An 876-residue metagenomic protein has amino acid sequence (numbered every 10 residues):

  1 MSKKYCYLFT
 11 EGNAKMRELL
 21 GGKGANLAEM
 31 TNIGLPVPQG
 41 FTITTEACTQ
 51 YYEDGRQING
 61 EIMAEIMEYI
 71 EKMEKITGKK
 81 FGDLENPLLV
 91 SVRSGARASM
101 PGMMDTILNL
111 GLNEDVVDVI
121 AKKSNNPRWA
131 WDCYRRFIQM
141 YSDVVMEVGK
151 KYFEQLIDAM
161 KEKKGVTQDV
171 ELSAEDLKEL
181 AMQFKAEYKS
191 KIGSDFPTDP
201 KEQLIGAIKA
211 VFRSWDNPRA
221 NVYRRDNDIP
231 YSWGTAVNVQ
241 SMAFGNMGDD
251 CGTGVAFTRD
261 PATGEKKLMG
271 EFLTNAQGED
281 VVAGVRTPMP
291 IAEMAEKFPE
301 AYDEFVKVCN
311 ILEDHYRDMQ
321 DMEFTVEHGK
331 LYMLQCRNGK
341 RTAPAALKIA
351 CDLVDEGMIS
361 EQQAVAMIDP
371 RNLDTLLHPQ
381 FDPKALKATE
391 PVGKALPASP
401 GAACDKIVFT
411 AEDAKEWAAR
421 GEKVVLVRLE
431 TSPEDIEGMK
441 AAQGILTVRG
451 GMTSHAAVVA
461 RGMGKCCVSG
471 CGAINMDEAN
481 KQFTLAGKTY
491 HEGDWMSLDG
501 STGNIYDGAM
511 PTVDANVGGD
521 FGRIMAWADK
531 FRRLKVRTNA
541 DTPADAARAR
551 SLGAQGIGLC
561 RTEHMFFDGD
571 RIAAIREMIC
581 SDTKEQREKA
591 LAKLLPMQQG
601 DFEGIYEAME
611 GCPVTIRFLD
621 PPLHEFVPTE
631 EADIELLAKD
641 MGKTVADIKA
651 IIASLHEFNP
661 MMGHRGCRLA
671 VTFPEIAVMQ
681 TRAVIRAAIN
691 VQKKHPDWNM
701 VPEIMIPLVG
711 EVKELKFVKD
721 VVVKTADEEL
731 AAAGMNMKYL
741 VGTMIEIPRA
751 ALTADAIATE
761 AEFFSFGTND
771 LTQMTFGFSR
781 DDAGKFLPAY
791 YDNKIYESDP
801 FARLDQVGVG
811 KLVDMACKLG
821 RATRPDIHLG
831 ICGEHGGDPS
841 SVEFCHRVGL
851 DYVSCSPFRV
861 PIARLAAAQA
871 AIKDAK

Functional and structural regions predicted by a protein language model:
M1-T389, E422-V425, S432-E437, Q443 (+10 more regions): Nucleotide/phosphate-binding sheet-loop regions of phosphoryl- and nucleotidyl-transfer enzymes
F41, V448-G450, S469-G472, C560 (+2 more regions): Short beta->alpha connector loops at strand-helix junctions that form conserved, small/polar/Pro-enriched
R93, V517, W527-K876: Conserved alpha/beta-domain cores
N238, V408, V425-V427, L446 (+3 more regions): Structural motif
K330-Y332, L429-K440, G444-L446, M452-V459 (+7 more regions): Glycine-rich phosphate/ribose-binding loops and adjacent secondary-structure elements that form binding surfaces
L334-C336, H491-N539, D545: C-terminal domain-closing interface element
M358-A441, N504-M510, F521, M525-D529 (+1 more regions): Protease-associated
